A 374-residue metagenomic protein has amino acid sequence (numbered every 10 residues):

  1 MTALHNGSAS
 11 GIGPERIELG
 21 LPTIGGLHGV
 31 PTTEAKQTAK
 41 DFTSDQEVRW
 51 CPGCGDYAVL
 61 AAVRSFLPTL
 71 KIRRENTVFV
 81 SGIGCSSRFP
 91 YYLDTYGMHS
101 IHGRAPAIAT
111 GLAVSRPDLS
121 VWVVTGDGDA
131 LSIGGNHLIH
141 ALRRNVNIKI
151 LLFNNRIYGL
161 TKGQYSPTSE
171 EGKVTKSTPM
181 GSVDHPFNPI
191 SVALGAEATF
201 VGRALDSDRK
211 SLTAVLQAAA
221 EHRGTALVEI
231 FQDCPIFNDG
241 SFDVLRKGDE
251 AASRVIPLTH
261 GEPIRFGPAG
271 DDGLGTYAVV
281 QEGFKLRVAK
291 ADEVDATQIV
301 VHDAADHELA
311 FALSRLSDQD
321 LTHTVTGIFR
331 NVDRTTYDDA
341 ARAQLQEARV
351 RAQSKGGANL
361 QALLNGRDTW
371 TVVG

Functional and structural regions predicted by a protein language model:
T2-K36, D45, I236-G374: Flexible, low-complexity linker and terminal segments
K36, K40-I101: Active-site diphosphate/adenylate-binding microenvironment
T38, D118, S166-E221: Conserved thiamine diphosphate
Q46, R73-T77, A105, R116-V121 (+5 more regions): Short coil/turn connectors at secondary-structure junctions
S81-G159, T213: Thiamine diphosphate
I83-C85, N155-I157, D208, F231-I236 (+1 more regions): Glycine-rich beta-alpha junction loops
G135-L142, L160-K173, V192: Active-site-proximal loop->helix
T199-V255: ATP/pyrophosphate-binding catalytic subdomain of soluble kinases
